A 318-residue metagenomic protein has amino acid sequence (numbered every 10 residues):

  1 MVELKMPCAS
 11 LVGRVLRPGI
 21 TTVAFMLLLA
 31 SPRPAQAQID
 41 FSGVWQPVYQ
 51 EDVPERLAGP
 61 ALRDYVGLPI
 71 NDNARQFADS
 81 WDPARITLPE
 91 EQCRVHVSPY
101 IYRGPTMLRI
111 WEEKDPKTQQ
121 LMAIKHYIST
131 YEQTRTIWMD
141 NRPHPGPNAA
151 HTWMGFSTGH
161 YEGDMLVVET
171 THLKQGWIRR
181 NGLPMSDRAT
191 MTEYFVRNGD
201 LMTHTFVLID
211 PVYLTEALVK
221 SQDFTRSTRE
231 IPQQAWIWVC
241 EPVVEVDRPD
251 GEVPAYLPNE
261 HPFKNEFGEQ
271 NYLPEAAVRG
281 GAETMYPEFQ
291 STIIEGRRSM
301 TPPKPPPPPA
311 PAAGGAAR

Functional and structural regions predicted by a protein language model:
M1-L16: N-terminal secretory signal peptides that target proteins for export/translocation
V2, P34-R318: PEST-like low-complexity, intrinsically disordered acidic/proline/serine-rich tracts that flank trafficking/processing
P7-S10, M26, L68, T87: Helix-centric, low-specificity signal for extended rod-like, repetitive segments
G13, R17-S31: Bacterial N-terminal signal peptides
